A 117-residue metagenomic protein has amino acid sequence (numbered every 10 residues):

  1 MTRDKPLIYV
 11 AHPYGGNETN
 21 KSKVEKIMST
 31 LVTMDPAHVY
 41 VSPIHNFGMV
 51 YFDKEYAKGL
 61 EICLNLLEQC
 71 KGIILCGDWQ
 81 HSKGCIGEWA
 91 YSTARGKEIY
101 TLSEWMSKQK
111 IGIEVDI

Functional and structural regions predicted by a protein language model:
M1-I117: Conserved catalytic or regulatory cores that recognize and/or transform ribose-phosphate-containing ligands
